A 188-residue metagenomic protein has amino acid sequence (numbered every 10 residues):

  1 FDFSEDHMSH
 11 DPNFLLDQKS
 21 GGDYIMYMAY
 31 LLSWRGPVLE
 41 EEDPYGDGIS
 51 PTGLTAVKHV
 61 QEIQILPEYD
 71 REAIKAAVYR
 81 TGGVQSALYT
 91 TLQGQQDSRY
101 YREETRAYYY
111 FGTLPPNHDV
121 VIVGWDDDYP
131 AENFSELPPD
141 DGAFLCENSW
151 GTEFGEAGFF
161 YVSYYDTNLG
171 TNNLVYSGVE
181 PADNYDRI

Functional and structural regions predicted by a protein language model:
F1-I188: Catalytic-core signature of thiol
